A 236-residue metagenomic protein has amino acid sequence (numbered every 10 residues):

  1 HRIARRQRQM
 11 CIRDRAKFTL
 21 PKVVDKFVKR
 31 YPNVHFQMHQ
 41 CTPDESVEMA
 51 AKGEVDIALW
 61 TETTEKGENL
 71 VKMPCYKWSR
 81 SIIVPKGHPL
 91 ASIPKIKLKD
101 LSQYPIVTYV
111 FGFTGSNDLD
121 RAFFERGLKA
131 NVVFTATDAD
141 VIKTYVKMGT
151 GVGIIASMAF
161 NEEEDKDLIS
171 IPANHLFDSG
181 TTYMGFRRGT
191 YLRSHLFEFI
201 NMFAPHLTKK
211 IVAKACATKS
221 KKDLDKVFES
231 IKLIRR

Functional and structural regions predicted by a protein language model:
H1-R8, I12: Single conserved hydrophobic/aromatic residue that forms the stacking wall/gate of nucleotide- or nucleobase-binding
Q9, R15-H39, E48, R121-E125: Short alpha-helix C-terminal cap/hinge motif
K22-K26, P43-R80, V84, K147-T150 (+1 more regions): Short beta-strand-centered segments that line the small-molecule binding cleft or hinge of alpha/beta clamshell
V34-C41, T61, K129-D138: Short beta-strand-to-loop elements that line the ligand-binding cleft of bilobed periplasmic-binding protein-like
G67-S79, D140-G189, E198: Beta-alpha-beta core module
N69-I106: Flexible hinge/capping segments at coil-to-helix
G87-K97, L176-D178, G189-S194: Short helix-loop capping/hinge motifs at secondary-structure junctions, enriched in acidic/polar residues
A91, P105-R126, L192-N201, L207-S220: Secondary-structure junction motif
